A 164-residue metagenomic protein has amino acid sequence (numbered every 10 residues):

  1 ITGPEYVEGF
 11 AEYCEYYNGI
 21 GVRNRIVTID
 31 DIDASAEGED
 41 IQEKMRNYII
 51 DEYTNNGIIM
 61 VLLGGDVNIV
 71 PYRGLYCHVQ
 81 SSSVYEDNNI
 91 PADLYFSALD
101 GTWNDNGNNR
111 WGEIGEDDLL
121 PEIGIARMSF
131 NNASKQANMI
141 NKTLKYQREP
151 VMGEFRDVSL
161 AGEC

Functional and structural regions predicted by a protein language model:
I1-C164: Cysteine-dependent hydrolase recognition
